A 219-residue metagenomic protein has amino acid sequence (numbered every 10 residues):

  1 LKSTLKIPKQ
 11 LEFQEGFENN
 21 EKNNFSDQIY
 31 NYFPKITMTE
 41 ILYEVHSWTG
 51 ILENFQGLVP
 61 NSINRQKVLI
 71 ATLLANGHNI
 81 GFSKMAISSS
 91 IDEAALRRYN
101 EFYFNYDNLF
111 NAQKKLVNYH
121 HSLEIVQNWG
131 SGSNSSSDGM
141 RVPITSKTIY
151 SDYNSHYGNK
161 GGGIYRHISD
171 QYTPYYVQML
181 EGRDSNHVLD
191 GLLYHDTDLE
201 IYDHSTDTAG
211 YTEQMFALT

Functional and structural regions predicted by a protein language model:
L1-S88: Structured, charged N-terminal subsegments at the starts of enzyme catalytic cores and at intra-chain domain/subunit
P60-N61, H78-N134: Electropositive nucleic-acid engagement tracts
S83, R97-Y99, N108-A112, T145-T148 (+2 more regions): A short acidic (Asp/Glu
S89-S90, D190-D198, Q214-T219: Short, surface-exposed basic-aromatic patches at helix termini and helix-loop junctions that form
G132-V142: Two-metal-ion RNase H-like nuclease active-site motif
R141-N159: An active-site-proximal beta-strand-loop segment
S155-H195: Electropositive, glycine- and tryptophan-enriched low-complexity nucleic-acid-binding patches
H204-Q214: Acidic, metal-coordinating catalytic cores used for nucleic-acid/nucleotide bond scission and strand-transfer chemistry
